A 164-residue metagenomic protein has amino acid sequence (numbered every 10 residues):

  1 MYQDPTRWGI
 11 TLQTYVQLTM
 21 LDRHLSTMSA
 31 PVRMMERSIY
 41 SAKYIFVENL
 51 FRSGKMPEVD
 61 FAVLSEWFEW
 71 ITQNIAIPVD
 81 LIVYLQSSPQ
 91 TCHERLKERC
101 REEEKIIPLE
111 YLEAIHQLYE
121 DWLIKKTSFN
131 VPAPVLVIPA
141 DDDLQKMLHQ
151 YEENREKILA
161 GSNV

Functional and structural regions predicted by a protein language model:
M1-E66: ATP-dependent small-molecule kinase phosphotransfer cores that center on conserved nucleotide phosphate-binding segments
R23, W67-N74, D121-K126, G161: A generic secondary-structure signal
M28-S29, I75-P78, F129-A133: Short helix-terminating capping/connector loops at secondary-structure junctions
M35, L81-V83, L136-I138: Hydrophobic/aromatic beta-strand patches that form the interior of the parallel beta-sheet core in alpha/beta enzyme
I39-S41, S87-T91, D142-L144: Conserved nucleotide-binding/hydrolysis micro-motifs of P-loop NTPases
Y44-L118: A glycine- and Lys/Arg-enriched "phosphate-lid" helix/loop adjacent to the NTP-binding pocket of small-molecule kinases
H93-V164: NTP-dependent small-molecule kinase module
